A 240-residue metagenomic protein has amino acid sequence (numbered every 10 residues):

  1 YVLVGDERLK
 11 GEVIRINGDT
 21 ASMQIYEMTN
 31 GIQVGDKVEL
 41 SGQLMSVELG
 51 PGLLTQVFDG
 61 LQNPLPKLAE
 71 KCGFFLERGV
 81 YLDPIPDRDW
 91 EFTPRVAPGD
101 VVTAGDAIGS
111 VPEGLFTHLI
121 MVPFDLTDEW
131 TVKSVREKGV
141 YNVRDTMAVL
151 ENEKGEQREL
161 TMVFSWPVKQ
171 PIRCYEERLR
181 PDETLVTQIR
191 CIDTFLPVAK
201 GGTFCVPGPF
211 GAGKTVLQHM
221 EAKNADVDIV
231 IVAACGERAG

Functional and structural regions predicted by a protein language model:
Y1-A69, G73-L76: N-terminal accessory targeting/assembly segments
V4, I16-N17, Q24-T29, G42-Q43 (+4 more regions): A structural micro-motif recognizing beta-strand termini and the immediately following turn/loop segments
L9-G11, A21, G31-I32, M45-V47 (+8 more regions): Short beta-strands and strand-coil junctions in structured, solvent-facing domains, enriched
V13, V57, A107, T131-V135: Conserved hydrophobic positions within beta-strands
S22, I32, V47-L54, E129 (+3 more regions): Amphipathic alpha-helical transducer elements in NTP-driven molecular machines
G31-Q33, G139-N142: Short nucleic-acid-contacting surface segments enriched for D/E, G, S/T with interspersed K/R
L68-D106, S110-E113, I120-D125, N142-G202 (+1 more regions): P-loop NTPase nucleotide-binding/switch module
Q188-R238: P-loop NTPase nucleotide-binding module
